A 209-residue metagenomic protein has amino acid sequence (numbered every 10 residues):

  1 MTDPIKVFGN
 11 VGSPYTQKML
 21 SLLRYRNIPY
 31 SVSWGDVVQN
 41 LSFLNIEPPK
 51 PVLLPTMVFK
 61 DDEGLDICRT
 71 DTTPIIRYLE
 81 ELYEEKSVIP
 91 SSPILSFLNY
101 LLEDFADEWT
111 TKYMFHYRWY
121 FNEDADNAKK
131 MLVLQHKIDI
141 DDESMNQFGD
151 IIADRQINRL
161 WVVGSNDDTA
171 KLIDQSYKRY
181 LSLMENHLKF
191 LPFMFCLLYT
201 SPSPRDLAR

Functional and structural regions predicted by a protein language model:
M1-E143, M194: GST-like domain detector, emphasizing the conserved glutathione-binding G-site in the N-terminal thioredoxin-like
F115, W119-L198: Extended alpha-helical scaffolds
Y199-A208: Conserved small/polar residues in nucleotide/adenosyl-binding loops
